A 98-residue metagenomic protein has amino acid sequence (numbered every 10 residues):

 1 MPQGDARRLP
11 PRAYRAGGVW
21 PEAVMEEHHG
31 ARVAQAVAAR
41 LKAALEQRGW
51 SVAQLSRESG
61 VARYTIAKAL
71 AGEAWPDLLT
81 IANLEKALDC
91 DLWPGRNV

Functional and structural regions predicted by a protein language model:
M1-A43, Q47: N-terminal flexible/basic segments that precede or flank functional cores
V24-M25, P94-V98: Short amphipathic recognition helices of helix-turn-helix/homeodomain-type DNA-binding modules
A43, Q47-K68: Short alpha-helical DNA-recognition segment
S51, D77-T80: Residues that mark the N-terminal boundary/hinge immediately upstream of a DNA-recognition element
L79-P94: DNA major-groove recognition helix of helix-turn-helix/homeodomain DNA-binding modules
